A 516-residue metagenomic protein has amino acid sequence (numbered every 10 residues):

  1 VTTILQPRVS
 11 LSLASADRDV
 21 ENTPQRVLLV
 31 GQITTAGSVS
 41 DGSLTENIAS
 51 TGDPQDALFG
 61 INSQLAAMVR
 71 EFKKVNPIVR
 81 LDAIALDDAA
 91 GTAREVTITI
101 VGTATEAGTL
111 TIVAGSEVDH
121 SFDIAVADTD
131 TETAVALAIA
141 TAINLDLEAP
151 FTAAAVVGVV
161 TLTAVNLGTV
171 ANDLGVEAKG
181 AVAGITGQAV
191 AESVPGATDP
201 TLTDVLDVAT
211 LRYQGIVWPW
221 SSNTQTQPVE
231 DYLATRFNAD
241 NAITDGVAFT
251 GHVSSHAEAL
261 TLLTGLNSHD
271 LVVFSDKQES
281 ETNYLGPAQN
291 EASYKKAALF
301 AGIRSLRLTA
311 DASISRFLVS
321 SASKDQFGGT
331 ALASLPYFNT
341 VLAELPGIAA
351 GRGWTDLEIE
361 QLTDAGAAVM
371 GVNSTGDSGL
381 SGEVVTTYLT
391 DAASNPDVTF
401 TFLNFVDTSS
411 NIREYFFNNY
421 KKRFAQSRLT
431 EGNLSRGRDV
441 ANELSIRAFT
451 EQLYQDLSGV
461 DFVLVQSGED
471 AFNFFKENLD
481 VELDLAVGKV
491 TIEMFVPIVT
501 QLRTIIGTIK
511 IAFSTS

Functional and structural regions predicted by a protein language model:
V1-R80, E344-S516: Structured, hydrophobic secondary-structure cores that serve as assembly/anchoring elements
S10, V190-V205, S254-A257: A short, well-structured beta->alpha microelement
A49-F59, T99-G175, D231-N238: Extended, beta-strand-rich, solvent-exposed assembly scaffolds of outer structural proteins
G91-G102, D199-V205: Disulfide-bonded cysteine-rich modules in secreted/extracellular proteins, activating on the conserved Cys frameworks
G102, E106-E117, K179-P200: Bacterial flagellar/type III secretion structural subunits and associated motility module proteins, recognized via
V126-D130, A154-V156, P195-L206, N433-N442: Surface-exposed ligand/attachment interfaces on beta-rich extracellular proteins
T141, A209-E431: A glycine- and small-residue-enriched flexible loop/hinge signal that marks low-structured segments
T169-I185, K295, F300, T508-K510: Extended Gly/Ser/Thr-rich low-complexity repeat segments, especially those forming or decorating extracellular
